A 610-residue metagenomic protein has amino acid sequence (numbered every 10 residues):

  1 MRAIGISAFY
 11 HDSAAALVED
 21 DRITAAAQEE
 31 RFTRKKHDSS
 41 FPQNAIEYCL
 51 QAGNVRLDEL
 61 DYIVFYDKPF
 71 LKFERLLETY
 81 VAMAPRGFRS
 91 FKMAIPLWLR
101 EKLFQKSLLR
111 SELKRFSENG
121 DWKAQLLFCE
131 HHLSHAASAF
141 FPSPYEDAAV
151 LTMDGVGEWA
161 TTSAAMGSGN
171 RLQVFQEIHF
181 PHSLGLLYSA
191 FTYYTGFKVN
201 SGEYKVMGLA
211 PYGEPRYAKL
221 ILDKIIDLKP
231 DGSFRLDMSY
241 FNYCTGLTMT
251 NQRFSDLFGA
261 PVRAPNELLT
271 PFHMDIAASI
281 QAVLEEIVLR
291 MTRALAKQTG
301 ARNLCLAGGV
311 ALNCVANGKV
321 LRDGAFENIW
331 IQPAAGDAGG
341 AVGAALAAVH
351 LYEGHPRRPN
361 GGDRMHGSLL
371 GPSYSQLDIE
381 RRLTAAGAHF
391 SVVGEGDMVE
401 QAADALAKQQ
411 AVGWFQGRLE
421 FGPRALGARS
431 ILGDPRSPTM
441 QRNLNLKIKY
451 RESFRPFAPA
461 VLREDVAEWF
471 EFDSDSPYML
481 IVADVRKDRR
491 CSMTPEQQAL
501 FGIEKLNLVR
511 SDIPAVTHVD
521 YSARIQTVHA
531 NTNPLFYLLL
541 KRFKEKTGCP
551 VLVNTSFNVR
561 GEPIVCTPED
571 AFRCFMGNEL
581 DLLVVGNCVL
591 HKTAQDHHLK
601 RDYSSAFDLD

Functional and structural regions predicted by a protein language model:
M1-I4: Extreme N-terminal starter segment of soluble prokaryotic enzymes
F9-A25, T33-K36, L76-S90, L97 (+6 more regions): Flexible beta->alpha loop and helix N-cap segments adjacent to enzyme active/binding sites
R31-V55, V288: N-terminal phosphate-binding loop and adjacent alpha-helix
N44-A52, I63-D67, L539, T547-C549: Short HxH-centered metal-ligating active-site micro-motif
I46-D61, E112-G120, M291-T299: Phosphate/pyrophosphate-binding loops at sites that engage ATP/ADP/AMP, CoA/4′-phosphopantetheine, polyphosphate
V55-R89: Hydrophobic or amphipathic alpha-helical targeting/insertion segments
R56-K68, L126-L127, G300-G309, G413: Short glycine-rich phosphate-binding loop at a beta-alpha junction
A278-L304: Phosphate/ATP-binding catalytic cores across multiple sugar-kinase/actin-like superfamilies, primarily ASKHA
